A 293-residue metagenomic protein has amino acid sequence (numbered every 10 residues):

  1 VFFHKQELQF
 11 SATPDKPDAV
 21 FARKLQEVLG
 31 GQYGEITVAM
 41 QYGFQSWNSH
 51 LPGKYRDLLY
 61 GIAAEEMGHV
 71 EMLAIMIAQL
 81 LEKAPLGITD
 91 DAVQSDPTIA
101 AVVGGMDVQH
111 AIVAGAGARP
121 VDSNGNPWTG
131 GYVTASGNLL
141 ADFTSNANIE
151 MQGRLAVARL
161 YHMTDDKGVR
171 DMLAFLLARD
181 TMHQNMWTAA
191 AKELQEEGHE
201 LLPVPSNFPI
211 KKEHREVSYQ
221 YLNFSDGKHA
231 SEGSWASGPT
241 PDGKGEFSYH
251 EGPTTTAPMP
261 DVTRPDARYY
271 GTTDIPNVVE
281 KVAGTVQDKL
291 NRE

Functional and structural regions predicted by a protein language model:
V1-E293: Non-heme di-metal
